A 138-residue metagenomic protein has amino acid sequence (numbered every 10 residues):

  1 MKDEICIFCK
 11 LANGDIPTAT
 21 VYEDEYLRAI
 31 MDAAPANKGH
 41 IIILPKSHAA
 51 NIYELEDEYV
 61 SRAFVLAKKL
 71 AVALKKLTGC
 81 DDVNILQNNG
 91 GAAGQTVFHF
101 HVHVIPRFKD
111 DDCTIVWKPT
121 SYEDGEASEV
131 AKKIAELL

Functional and structural regions predicted by a protein language model:
M1-L138: HIT superfamily nucleotide-processing domains
